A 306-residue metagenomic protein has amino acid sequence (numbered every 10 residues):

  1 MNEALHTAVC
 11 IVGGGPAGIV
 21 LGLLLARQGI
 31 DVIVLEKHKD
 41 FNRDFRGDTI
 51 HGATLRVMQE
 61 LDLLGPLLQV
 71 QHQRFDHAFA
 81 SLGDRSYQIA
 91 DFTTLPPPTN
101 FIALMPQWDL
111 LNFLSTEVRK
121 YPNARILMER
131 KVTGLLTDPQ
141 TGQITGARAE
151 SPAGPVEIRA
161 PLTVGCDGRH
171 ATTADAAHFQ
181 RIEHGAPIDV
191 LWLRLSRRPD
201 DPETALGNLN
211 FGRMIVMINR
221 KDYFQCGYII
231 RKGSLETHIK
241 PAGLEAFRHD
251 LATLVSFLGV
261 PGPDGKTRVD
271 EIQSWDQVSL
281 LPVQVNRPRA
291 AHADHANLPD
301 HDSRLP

Functional and structural regions predicted by a protein language model:
N2-A17: Beta1/beta-strand and adjacent pyrophosphate-binding region of the FAD-binding site in flavoprotein oxidoreductases
P16, G22, L114, S279-P306: Conserved mid-domain beta->alpha element of the FAD-binding
A26-R46: Glycine-rich FAD pyrophosphate-binding loop
H51-E117, L136: Active-site-adjacent segment of FAD-dependent monooxygenases/related oxidoreductases
V118-R125: A structural motif corresponding to the C-terminal end of an alpha-helix and its immediate exit/capping segment
M128-Q143: A conserved short coil-to-beta-strand element within the FAD-binding core of flavoproteins
R130, R148-V156, L162-V283, R287 (+1 more regions): Conserved FAD-binding catalytic core of PHBH/FMO-like flavoproteins
